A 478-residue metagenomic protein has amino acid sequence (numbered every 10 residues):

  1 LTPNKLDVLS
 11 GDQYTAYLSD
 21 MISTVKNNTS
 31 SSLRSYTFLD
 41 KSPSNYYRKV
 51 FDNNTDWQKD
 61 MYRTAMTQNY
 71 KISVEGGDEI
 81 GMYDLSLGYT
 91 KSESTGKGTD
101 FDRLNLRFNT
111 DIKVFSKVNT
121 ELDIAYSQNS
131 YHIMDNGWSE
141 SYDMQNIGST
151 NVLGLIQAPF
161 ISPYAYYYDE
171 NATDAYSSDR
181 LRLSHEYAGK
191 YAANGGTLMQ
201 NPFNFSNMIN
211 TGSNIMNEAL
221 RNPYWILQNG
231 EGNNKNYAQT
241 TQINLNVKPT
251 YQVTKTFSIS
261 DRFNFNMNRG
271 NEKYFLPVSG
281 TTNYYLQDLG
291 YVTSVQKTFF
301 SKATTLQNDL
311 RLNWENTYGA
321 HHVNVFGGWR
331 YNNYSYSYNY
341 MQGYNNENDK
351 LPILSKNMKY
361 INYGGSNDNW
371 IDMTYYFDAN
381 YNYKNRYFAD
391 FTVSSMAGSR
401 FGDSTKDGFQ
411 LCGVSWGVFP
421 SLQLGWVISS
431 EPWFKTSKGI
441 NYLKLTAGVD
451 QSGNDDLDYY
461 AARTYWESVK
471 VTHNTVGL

Functional and structural regions predicted by a protein language model:
L1-K97, N136-W138, Y166-E218, P223-N236 (+2 more regions): Residues embedded in well-ordered regular secondary structure
S32-V50, L276-Y285, G290, V471-L478: Surface-exposed, extracytoplasmic segments of Gram-negative outer-membrane nutrient-acquisition systems
K59-I133, S149, G154, A158-D169 (+1 more regions): Transmembrane beta-barrel wall of Gram-negative outer-membrane proteins
R103, N109-V118, I124-Q128, L198 (+3 more regions): Extracellular/periplasmic, surface-exposed regions of secreted and cell-surface proteins
M134-S141, V278-S279, F434-I440: Short, glycine/acidic-rich hinge or "gate" loops at secondary-structure transitions that mediate conformational
S139-T150, V469: Acidic, Ser/Thr-rich peripheral helices and adjacent loops at domain boundaries
E140-Y142, G280-T282, Y344-N346: Juxtamembrane/interface motifs at transmembrane-helix termini
Q145-Q157, T282-A303: Replace "related TpsB outer-membrane translocases also match" with "some related outer-membrane beta-barrels such as
